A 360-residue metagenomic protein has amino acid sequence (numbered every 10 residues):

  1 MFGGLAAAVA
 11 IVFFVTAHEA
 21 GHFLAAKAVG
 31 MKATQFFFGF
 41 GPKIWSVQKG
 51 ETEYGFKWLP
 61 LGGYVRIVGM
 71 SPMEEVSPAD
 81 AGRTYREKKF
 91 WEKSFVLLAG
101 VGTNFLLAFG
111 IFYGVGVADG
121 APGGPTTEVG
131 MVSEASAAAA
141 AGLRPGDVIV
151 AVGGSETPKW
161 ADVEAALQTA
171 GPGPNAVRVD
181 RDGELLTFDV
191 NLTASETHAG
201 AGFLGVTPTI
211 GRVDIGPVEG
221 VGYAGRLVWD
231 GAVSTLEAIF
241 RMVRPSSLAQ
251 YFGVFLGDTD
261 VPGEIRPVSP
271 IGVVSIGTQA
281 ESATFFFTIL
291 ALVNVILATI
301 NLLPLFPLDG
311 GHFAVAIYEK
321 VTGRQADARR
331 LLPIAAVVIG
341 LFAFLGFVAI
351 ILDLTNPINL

Functional and structural regions predicted by a protein language model:
F2-A79, V293, I300-T322: Small-residue-rich helix-interface/hinge motifs
A28, T52, L59-M131, P333: Internal alpha-helical transmembrane segments
R83-T84, K88, E196-L297, A314-P333 (+2 more regions): Functional transmembrane alpha-helices
F95-L106, I289-L302: Pore domain of cation channels
G110-A118, A298, L302, G346-D353: Hydrophobic membrane-targeting alpha-helices
G114, R144, V150-A151, E164-T207: PDZ-domain C-terminal substructure recognizer with occasional recognition of PDZ-binding tails
A138-W160, V228: Conserved PDZ fold ligand-binding element
P333-D353: Final/C-terminal transmembrane alpha-helix of multipass membrane proteins
